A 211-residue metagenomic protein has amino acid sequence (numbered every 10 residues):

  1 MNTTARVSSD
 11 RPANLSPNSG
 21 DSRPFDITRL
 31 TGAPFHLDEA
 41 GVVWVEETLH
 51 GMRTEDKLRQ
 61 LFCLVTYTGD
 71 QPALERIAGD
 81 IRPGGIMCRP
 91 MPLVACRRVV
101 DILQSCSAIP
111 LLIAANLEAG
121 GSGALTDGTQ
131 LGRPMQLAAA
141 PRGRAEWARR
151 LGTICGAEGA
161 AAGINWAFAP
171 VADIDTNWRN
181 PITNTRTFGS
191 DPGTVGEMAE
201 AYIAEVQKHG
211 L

Functional and structural regions predicted by a protein language model:
M1-R82: Preference for extracellular/luminal or secreted protein segments
E46, G156, I203: Short glycine-/small-residue-rich flexible loop motifs, especially phosphate/cofactor-binding loops
H50, A160, Q207: Short polybasic/polar patches that bind polyanions
E55-L58, C106-S107, Q207-K208: Extracellular/periplasmic catalytic domains that process cell-envelope and extracellular macromolecules
Y67-D70, E75-M198: Enzymes and membrane/adaptor proteins characterized by extended Gly/Ser/Thr/Asp/Glu-rich, aromatic-dotted
M198, I203-L211: Phosphate/pyrophosphate-binding betaalpha-module
